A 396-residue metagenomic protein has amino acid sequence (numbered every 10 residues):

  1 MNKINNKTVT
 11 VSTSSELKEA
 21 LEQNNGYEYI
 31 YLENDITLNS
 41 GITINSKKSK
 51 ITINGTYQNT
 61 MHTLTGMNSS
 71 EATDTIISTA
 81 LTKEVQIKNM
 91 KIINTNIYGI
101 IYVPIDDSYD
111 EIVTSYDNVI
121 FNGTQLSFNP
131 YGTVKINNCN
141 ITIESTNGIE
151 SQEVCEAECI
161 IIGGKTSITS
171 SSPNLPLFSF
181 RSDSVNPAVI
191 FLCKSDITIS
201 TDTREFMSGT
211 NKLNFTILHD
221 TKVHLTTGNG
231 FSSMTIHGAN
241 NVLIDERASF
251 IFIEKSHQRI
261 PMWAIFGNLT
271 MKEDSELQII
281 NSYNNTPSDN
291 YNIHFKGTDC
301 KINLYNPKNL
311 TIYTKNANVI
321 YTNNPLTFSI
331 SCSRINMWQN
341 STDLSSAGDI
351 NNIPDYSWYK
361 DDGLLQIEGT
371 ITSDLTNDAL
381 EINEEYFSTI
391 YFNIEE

Functional and structural regions predicted by a protein language model:
M1-E22, E273-S275, T298-C300, L304-E396: Extracellular/surface-exposed low-complexity segments
N2-N5, A20-G26, N45-K47, T79-L81: Flexible, charged surface loops at secondary-structure boundaries
V9-S12, Q23-N39, K50-Q58: Glycine-rich repeat segments that build the extracellular carbohydrate-interaction surface of secreted and virion
V9-V11, E16-K18, Y27, T37 (+4 more regions): Primarily marks folded extracellular/lumenal domains of secretory and cell-surface proteins
T37-I53, M61-I112, F128: Extracellular beta-strand-rich solenoid/capping regions of secreted or surface-exposed proteins that bind or remodel
S40-I42, M67-N68, T95-Y102, N122-Y131 (+10 more regions): Short glycine/acidic-rich loop motifs that flank beta-strands on beta-rich extracellular proteins
I51-G55, E84-I92, D107-F121, P130 (+13 more regions): All-beta strand scaffolds that present successive hydrophobic residues in beta-strands
N240, I265-G267, I279: Extracellular beta-solenoid/beta-roll
